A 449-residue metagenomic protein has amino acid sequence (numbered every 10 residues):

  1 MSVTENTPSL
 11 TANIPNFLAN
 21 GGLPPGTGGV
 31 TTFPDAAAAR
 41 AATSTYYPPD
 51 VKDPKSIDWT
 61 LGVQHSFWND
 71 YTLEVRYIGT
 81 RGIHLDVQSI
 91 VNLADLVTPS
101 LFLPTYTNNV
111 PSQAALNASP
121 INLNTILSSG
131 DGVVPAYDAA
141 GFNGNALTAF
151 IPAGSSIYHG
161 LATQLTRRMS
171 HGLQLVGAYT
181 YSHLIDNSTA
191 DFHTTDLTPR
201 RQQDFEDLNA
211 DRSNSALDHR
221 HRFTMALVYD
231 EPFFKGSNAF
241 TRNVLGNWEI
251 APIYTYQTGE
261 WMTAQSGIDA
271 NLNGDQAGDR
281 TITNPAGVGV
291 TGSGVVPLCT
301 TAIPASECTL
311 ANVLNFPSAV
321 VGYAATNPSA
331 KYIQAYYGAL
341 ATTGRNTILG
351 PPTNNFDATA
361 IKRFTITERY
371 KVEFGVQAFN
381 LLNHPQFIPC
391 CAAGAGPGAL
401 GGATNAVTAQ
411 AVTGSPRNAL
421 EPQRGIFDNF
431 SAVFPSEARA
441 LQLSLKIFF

Functional and structural regions predicted by a protein language model:
T11, P15-G26: Polynucleotide-recognition surfaces of large bacterial nucleic-acid defense/processing enzymes
G22-P24, G28-W59, Q64-F449: Short, solvent-exposed micro-motifs at the edges of structured domains
